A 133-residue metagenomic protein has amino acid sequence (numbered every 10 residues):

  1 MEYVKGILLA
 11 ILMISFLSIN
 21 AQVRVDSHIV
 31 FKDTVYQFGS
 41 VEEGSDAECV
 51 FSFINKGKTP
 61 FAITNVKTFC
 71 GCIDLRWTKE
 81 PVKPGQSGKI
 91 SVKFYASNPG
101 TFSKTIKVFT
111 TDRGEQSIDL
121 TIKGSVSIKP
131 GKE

Functional and structural regions predicted by a protein language model:
M1-V25: Bacterial Sec-dependent N-terminal signal peptides
A21-S45, S52, R113-E133: Long, low-complexity ectodomains and other extracytoplasmic segments of secretory-pathway proteins
Y36, Q86-V92: Short strand-edge motifs at loop-to-beta-strand transitions and within beta-strands of extracellular beta-rich domains
G39, W77-V82, K93-F94: Beta-strand-rich interaction surfaces with strong enrichment in secreted/lumenal proteins
E43-V50, S97-T105: Short, solvent-exposed loop/turn segments enriched in Ser/Thr/Gly
F53-G57: Asparagine-centered strand-capping/turn motif at beta-strand->loop junctions
K58-Q86: Surface-exposed binding patches on compact interaction domains or structured appendages
Y95, F109-R113: Beta-strand-rich extracellular modules
